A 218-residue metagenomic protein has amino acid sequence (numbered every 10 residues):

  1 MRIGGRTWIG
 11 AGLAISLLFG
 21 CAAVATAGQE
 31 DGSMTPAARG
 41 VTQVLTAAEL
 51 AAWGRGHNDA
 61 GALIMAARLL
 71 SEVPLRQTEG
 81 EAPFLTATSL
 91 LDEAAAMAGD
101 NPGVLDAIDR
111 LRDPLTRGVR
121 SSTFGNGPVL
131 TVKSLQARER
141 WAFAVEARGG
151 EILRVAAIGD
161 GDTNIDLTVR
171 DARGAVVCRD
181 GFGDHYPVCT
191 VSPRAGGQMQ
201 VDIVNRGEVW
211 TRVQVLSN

Functional and structural regions predicted by a protein language model:
M1-G5: N-terminal secretory signal peptides that target proteins for export/translocation
G10-G20: Bacterial N-terminal signal peptides
C21-Q29: Signal peptide processing junction and immediate N-terminal pro/mature segment of secreted/exported proteins
Q29-A96: Alpha-helical, heptad-rich or low-complexity scaffold/stalk segments that mediate oligomerization or tethering
T35-A37, V41-T42, L115-T116, S121-S122 (+4 more regions): Mixed-charge, polar/low-complexity N-terminal
H57, P128, K133-R212, S217-N218: Acidic, Ser/Thr/Pro-rich low-complexity intrinsically disordered segments
L70-E72, Q77-A144: Non-catalytic extracellular/lumenal accessory regions of secreted precursors
